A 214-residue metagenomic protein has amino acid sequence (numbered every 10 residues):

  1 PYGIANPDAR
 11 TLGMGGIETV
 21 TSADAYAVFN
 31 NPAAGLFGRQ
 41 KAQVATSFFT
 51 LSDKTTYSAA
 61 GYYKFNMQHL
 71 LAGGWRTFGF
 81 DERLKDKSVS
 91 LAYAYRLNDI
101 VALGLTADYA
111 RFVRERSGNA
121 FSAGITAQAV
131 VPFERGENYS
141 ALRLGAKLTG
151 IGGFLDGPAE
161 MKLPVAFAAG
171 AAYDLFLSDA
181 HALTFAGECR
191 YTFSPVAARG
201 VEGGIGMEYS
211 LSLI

Functional and structural regions predicted by a protein language model:
P1-I214: Subset of outer-membrane beta-barrel
